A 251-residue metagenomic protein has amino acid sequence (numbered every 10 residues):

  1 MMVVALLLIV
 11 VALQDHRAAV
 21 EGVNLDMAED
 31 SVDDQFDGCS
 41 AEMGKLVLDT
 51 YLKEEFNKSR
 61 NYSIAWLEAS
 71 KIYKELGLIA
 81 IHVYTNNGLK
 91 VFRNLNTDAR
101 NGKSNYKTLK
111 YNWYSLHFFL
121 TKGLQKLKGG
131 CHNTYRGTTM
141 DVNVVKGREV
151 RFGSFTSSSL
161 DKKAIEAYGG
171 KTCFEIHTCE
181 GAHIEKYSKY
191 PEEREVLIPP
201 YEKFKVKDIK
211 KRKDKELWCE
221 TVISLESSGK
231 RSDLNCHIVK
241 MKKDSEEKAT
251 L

Functional and structural regions predicted by a protein language model:
M1-A18: Cleavable N-terminal signal peptides of Sec/SRP-targeted secreted and luminal proteins
V3, V150-G153, Y168-G170, P191-E192 (+2 more regions): Short, well-ordered loop/turn elements at secondary-structure boundaries
L8, V142, E166, H183 (+3 more regions): A broad, structure-centric signal for solvent-exposed, well-ordered loop/edge residues that line or flank functional
R17-C39: Short N-terminal segments immediately surrounding and downstream of signal-peptide cleavage
D33-A182: Internal glycine-rich, Lys/Arg-flanked active-site/core loops of soluble domains
K189-L251: Compact beta-sheet-dominated globular domain cores
